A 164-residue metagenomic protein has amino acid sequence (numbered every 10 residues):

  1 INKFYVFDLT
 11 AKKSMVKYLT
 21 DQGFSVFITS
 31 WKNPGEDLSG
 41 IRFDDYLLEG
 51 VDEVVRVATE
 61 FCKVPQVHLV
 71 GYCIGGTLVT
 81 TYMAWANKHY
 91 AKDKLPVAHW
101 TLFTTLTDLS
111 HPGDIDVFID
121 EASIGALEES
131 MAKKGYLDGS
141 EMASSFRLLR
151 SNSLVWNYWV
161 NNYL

Functional and structural regions predicted by a protein language model:
I1, Y18, G23-F27, V57 (+2 more regions): Beta-sheet entry/capping signal
I1-E36: Short, surface-exposed "cap/lid" segments of acyl-processing enzymes
I1-N2, W31-P34, E53, I74-G75 (+2 more regions): Short, glycine-/Ser/Thr-/acidic-enriched flexible segments
V6-T10, L38-Y46, L69-V70: Alpha-helix capping and helix-loop boundary segments enriched in small/acidic/polar residues
G40-F61: Alpha/beta-hydrolase active-site loop
R56, E60, V64, L78 (+1 more regions): Alpha/beta-hydrolase-fold enzymes
G71-G75, V79: Gly/Ala-rich beta-loop-alpha elbow adjacent to hydrolase catalytic centers
